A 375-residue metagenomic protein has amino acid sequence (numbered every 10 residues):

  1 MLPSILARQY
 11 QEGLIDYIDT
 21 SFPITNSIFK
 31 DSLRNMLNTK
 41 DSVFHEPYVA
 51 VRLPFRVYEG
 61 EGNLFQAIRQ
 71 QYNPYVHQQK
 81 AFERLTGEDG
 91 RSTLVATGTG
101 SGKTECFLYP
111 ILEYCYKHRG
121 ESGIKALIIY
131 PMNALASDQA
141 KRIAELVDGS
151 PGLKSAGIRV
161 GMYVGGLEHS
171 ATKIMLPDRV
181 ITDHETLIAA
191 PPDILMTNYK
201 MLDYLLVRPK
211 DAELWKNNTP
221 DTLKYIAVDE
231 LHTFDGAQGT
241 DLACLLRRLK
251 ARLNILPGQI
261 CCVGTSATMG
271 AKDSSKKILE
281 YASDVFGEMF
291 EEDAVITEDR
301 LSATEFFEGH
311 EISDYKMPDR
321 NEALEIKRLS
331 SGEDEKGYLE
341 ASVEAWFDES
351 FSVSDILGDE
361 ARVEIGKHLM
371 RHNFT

Functional and structural regions predicted by a protein language model:
M1-R84, I158: Helicase-associated low-complexity/disordered flanking segments
E83-E88, E105-E121, R142, R247-K250: Walker A/P-loop NTP-binding motif
G90-I111, F234-A237: Walker A/P-loop
T104-E105, G123-D148, M162-L167, D203-Y204 (+2 more regions): Conserved Walker A/P-loop ATP-binding site and its immediately adjacent core in helicase/helicase-like ATPase domains
E113-A140, P151-A156, N254-G258: Conserved SF1/SF2 helicase motif Ia
L135-L176, L249, L279-F290: Conserved helix-turn-beta segment of the N-terminal RecA-like "Helicase ATP-binding" lobe in SF1/SF2 helicases
P192-L205, K210-I255: SF2 helicase catalytic motif II
V263, A267-T375: Conserved interdomain linker/interface between the two RecA-like ATPase lobes of SF2 helicase motors
